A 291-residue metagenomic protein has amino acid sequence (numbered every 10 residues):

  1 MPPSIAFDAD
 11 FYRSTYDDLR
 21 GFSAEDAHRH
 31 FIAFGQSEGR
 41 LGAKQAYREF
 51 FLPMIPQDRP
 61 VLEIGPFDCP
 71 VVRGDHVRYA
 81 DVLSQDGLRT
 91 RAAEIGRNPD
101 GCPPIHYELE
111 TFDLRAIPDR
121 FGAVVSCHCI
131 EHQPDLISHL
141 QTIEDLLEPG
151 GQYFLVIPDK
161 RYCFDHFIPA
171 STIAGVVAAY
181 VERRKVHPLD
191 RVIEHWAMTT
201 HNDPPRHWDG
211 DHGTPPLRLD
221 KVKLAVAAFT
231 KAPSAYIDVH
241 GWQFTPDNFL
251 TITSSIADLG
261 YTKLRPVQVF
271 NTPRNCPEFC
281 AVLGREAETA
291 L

Functional and structural regions predicted by a protein language model:
M1-F51: Charge-rich, low-complexity intrinsically disordered regions
Q45-F50, V61-P66, S138-L140: Short alpha-helical segments and helix-capping/turn motifs at coil-helix boundaries
I55-R115: Class I SAM-dependent methyltransferase SAM/SAH-binding core
P56, P134, E148: Short conserved AdoMet
D58-V61, P118-F121, G150: A general structural motif
R97-L109, S138, T142-E144, E148-T289: S-adenosyl-L-methionine-dependent methyltransferase catalytic module, highlighting the catalytic core
V124-V125: Hydrophobic beta-strand segment of the Class I
H128-H132: A short His-aromatic
